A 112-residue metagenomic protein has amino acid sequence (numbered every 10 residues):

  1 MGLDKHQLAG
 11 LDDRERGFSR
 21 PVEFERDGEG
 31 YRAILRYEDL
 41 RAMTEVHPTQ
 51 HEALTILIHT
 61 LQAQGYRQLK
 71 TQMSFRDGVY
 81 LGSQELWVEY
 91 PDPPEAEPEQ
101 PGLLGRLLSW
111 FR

Functional and structural regions predicted by a protein language model:
M1-D4, V46-Q50, Q62, A96-Q100: Intrinsic-disorder-associated interaction segments
M1-R36, H59, W87-E89: N-terminal segment of the canonical double-stranded RNA-binding domain
A9-R20, F75-R112: A cross-kingdom feature marking charged/low-complexity
Y37-E52: A short, exposed loop/beta-hairpin motif centered on an aromatic-Gly-Thr core
I58-Q72: Short arginine-rich
